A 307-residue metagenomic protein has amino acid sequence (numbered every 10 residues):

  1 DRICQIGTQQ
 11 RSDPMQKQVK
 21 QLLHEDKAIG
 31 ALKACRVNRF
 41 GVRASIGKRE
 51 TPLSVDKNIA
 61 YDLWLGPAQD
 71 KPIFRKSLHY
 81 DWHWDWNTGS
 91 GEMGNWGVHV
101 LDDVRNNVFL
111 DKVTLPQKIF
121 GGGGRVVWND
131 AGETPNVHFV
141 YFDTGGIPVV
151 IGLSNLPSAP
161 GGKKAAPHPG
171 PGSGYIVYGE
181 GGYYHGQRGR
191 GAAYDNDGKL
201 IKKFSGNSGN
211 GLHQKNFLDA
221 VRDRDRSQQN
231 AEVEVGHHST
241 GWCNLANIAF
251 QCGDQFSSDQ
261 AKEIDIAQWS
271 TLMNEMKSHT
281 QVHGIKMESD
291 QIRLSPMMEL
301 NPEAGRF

Functional and structural regions predicted by a protein language model:
D1-N58: A contiguous active-site-proximal alpha/beta segment in oxidoreductase catalytic domains
R2, V19, L23-G30, R36-R39 (+6 more regions): A generic secondary-structure signal for well-formed alpha-helical elements
I6-T8, E50-T51, N87-G94, G123-N129 (+3 more regions): Active-site rim elements
G30-A34, P72-R75, L110-G121, P148-G152 (+3 more regions): Acidic/polar loop patches that form or flank catalytic/metal-binding clefts of enzymes that bind anionic ligands
D62-P148, P157-A159, E234-H238: Rossmann-like dinucleotide-binding domain that binds NAD(P)(H)
K71-D81, N210-R222: Active-site-adjacent bridging/hinge elements
D130-L212: NAD(P)-dinucleotide binding in Rossmann-like oxidoreductases
E133, V221-F307: C-terminal helix-rich "cap/oligomerization" subdomain common to oxidoreductases
